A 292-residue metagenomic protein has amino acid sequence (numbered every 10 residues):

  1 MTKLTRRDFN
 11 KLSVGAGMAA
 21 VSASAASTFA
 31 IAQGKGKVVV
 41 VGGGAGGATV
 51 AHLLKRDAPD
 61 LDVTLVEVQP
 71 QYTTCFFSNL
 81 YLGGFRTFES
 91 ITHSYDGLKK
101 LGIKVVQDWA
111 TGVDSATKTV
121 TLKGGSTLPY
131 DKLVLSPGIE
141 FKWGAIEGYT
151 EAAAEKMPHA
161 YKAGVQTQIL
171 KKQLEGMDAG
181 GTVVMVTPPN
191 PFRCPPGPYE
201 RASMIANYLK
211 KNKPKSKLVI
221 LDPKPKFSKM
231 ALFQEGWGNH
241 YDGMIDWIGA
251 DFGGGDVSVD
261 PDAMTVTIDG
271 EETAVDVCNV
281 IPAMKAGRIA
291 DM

Functional and structural regions predicted by a protein language model:
M1-G17: N-terminal secretory signal peptides and thylakoid transit peptides that target proteins across membranes
A20-G34: A short, basic/flexible loop-to-alpha-helix module at the beginning of a structural domain
I31-K104, P189-A231: Beta1-alpha1 glycine-rich phosphate/pyrophosphate-binding loop at the start of Rossmann-like nucleotide-binding domains
K100-G112, T117-V120, L128, N207-M292: A Rossmann-like FAD-binding core segment of flavoenzymes
L122, Y130, L135-S136, M185 (+1 more regions): Redox-cofactor binding/interface segments in oxidoreductases and associated redox assembly factors
P137-A163, G270-M292: Glycine-rich beta-alpha-beta "Rossmann" dinucleotide-binding loop(s) and their flanking helix/strand
Y149-G243: Predominantly flavin-linked oxidoreductase catalytic cores and closely associated redox partners
